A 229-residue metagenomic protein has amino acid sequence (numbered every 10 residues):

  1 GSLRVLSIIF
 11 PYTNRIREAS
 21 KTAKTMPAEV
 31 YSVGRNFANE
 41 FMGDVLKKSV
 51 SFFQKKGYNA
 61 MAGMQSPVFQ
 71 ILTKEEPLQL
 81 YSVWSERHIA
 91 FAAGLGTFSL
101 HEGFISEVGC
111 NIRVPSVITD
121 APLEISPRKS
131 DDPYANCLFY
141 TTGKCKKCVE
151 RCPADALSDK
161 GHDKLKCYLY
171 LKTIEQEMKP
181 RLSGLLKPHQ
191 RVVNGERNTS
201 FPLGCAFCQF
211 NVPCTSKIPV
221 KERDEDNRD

Functional and structural regions predicted by a protein language model:
G1-N39: Non-catalytic, usually N-terminal nucleic-acid engagement modules in DNA/RNA processing proteins
M26-D229: Catalytic cores of enzyme domains
